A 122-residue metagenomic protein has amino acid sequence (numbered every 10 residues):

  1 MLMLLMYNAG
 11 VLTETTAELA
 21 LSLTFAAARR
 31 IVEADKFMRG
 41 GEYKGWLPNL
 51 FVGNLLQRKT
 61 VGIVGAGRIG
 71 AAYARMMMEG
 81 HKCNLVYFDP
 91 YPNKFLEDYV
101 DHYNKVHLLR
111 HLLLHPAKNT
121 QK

Functional and structural regions predicted by a protein language model:
M1-L5, T120-K122: An N-terminal-biased, well-structured beta-alpha scaffold segment characteristic of Rossmann-like dinucleotide-binding
L2, A9, D89: Residues at the C-termini of beta-strands that transition into short coil/loop
L5, S22-A26, H111-A117: Low-complexity, intrinsically disordered/propeptide-like segments
L5-M6, L85: Hydrophobic beta-strand scaffold residues
N8-A9, G65: Small/polar loops that bind or transfer phosphate-bearing groups
A9-T60, R75, G80: Phosphate-binding beta-alpha-beta segment of Rossmann-like dinucleotide-binding domains, i.e., the NAD(P)
N49-K122: Rossmann-like dinucleotide/phosphate-binding beta-alpha-beta segment
